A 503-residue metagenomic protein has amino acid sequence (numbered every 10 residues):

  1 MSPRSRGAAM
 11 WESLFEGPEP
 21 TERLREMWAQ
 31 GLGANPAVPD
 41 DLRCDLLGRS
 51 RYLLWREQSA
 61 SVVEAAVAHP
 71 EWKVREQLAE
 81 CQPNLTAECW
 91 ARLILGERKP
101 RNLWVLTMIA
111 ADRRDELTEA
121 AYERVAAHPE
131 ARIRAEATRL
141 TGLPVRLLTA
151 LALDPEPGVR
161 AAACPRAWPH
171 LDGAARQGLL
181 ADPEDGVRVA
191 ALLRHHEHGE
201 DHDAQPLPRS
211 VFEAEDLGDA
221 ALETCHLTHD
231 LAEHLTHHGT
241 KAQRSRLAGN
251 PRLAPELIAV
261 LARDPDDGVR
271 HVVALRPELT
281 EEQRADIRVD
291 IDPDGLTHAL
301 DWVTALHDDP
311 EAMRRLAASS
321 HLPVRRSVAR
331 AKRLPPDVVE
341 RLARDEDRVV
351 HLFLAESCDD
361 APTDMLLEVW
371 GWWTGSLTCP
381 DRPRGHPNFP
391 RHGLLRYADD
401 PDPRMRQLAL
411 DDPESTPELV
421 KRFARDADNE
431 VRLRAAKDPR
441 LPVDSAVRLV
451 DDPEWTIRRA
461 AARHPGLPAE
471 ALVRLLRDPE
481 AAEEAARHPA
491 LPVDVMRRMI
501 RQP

Functional and structural regions predicted by a protein language model:
M1-P503: Alpha-helical scaffold segments
